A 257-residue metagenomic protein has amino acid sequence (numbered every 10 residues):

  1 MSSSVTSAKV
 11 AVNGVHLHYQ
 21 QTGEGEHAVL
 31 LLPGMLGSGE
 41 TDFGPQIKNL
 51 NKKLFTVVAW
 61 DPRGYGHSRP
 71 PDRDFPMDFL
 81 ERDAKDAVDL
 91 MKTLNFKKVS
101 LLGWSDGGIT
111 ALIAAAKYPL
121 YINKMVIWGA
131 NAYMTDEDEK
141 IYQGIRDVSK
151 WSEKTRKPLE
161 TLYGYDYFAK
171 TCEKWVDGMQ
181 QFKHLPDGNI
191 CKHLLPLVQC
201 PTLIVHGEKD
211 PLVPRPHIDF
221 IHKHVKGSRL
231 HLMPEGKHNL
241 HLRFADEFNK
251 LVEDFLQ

Functional and structural regions predicted by a protein language model:
V15-P70: Conserved HGGG/HGGXW glycine-rich cap/lid loop of the alpha/beta-hydrolase fold
G44, A59-K98, L102, K250: Active-site loop/oxyanion-hole signature of alpha/beta-hydrolase fold enzymes
I109-K154: Flexible "cap/lid" loop of the alpha/beta hydrolase fold
D177-L194: Active-site nucleophile elbow and catalytic-triad environment of alpha/beta-hydrolase enzymes
V198, I204-H206: Short beta-strand/loop motif that positions the catalytic acidic residue of the alpha/beta-hydrolase fold
K209-V213, H238: Acidic catalytic loop of the alpha/beta-hydrolase fold
H222-N239, D254: Catalytic histidine neighborhood in serine/cysteine hydrolases with alpha/beta-hydrolase-type architecture
G236-N249: Catalytic histidine-centered segment of alpha/beta-hydrolase-like enzymes
